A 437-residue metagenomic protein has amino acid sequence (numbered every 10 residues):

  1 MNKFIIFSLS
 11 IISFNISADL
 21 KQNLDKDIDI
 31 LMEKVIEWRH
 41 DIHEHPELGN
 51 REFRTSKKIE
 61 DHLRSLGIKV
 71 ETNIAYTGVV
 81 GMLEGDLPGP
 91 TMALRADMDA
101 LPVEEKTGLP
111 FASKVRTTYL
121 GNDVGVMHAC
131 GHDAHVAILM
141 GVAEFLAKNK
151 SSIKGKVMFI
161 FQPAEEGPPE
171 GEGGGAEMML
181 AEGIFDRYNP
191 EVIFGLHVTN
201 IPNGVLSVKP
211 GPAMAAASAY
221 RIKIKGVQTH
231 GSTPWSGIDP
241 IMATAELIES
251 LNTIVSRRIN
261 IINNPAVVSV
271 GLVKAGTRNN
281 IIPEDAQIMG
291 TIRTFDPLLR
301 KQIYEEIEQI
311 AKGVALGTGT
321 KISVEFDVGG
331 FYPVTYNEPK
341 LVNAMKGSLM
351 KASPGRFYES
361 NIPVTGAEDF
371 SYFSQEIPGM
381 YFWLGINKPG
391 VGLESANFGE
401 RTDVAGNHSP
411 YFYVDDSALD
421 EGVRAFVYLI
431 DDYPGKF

Functional and structural regions predicted by a protein language model:
M1-S8: Sec-dependent signal peptide recognition, specifically the positively charged N-region followed immediately by
S13-N15: N-terminal signal peptide c-region/cleavage motif recognized by signal peptidases
L20-M127, A137-G155: Acidic/His- and Gly-rich active-site-bordering loop/insert found across diverse amide/peptide-bond hydrolases
I42, G81, L94, H132 (+8 more regions): Divalent metal-coordination and catalytic microenvironments
S65, A245-F437: Metal-dependent amide/peptide-bond hydrolase catalytic core, centered on the "pita-bread" metallohydrolase fold
E105-R116, G211-A215, L393-A405: Short, flexible, mixed-charge acidic loops at enzyme active sites
R116-M127, D133-A134, F145-L146, S151-L272 (+1 more regions): Histidine/acidic-residue-rich, glycine-tolerant segments that coordinate divalent metal ions
